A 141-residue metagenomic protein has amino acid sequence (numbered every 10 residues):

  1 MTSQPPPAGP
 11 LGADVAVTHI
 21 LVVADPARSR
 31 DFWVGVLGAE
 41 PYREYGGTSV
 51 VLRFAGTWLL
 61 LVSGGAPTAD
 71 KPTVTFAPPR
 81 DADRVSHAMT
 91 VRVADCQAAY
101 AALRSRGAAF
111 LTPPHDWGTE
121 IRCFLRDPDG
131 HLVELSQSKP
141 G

Functional and structural regions predicted by a protein language model:
T2-T18, E40-T90, A98-R126, S138-G141: Vicinal oxygen chelate
T18, S29, V93: Ser/Thr-centric signal marking residues that sit in or immediately flank functional binding/regulatory motifs
I20-V22: A conserved hydrophobic helix/loop-capping motif in glycosyltransferases and polysaccharide synthases
S29-V34, L103, G130: Conserved active-site tyrosine of GNAT-family acetyltransferases
E134-L135: Short glycine-/small-residue motifs
